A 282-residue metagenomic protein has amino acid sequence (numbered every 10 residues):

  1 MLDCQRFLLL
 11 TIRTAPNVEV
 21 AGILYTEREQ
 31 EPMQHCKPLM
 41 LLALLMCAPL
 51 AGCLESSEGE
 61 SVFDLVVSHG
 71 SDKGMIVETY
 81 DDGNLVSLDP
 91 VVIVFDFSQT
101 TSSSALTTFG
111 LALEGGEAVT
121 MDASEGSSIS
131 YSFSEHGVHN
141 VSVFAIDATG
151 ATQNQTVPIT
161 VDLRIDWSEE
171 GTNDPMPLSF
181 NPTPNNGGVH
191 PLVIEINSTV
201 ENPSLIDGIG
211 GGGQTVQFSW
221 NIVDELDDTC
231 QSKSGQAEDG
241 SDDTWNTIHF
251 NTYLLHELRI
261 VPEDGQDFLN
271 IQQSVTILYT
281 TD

Functional and structural regions predicted by a protein language model:
M1-S68, H139: Secretory targeting signatures
L2, L9-I12, L111, I196 (+2 more regions): Generic structural hydrophobic/aromatic packing signal, biased to beta-strands
Q5, Q30, H35, H69 (+6 more regions): Histidine (H) residue identity feature
C53-D174, P182-V200, F250-L258, F268-S274 (+1 more regions): Extracellular/lumenal mature domains of secreted and surface-exposed proteins
S127, V223-S274: Noncatalytic accessory or regulatory domains flanking protease catalytic cores in secreted, cell-surface, and selected
S179-N181, N185-S232: Acidic, Ser/Thr/Pro-rich low-complexity intrinsically disordered segments
